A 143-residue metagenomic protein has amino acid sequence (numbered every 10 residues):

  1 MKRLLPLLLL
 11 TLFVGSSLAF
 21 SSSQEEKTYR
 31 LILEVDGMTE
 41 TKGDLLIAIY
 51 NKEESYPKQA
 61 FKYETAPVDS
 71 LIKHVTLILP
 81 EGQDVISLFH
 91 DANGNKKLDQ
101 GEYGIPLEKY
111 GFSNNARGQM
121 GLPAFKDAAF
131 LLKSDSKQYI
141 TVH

Functional and structural regions predicted by a protein language model:
L7-S16: Bacterial N-terminal signal peptides
Y29-G37, I47: A short, amphipathic beta-strand motif
E34-K42, K52: Structural motif
L46-A48, S87: Beta-strand signatures of extracellular beta-sandwich domains
K58-L79: Tryptophan-paired
K73-L77, K126-A128, S136-Q138: Short strand-edge motifs at loop-to-beta-strand transitions and within beta-strands of extracellular beta-rich domains
G82-L88: A short tyrosine-centered beta-strand micro-motif
A92-D99: Acidic, glycine-anchored loop motifs typical of Ca2+
